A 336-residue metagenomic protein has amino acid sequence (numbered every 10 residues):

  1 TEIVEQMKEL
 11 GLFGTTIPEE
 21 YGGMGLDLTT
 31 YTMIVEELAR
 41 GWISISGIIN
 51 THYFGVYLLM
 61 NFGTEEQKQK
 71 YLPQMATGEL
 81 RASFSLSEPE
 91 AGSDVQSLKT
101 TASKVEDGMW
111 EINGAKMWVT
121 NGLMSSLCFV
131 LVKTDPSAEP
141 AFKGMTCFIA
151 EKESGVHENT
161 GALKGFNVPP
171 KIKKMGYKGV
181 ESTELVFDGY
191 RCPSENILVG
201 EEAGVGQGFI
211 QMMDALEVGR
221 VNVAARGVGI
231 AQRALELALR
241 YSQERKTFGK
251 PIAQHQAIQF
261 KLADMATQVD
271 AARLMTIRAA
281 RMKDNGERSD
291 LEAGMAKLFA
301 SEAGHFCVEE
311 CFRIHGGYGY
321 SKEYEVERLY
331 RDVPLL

Functional and structural regions predicted by a protein language model:
T1-S46, N50, F54, F62-Q67 (+6 more regions): Alpha-helical interface subdomain recognition
G23, S93, N159-A162, N196-E202: Cytochrome P450 core scaffold surrounding the K-helix E-X-X-R motif and the conserved "meander" helix-loop region
F62-T64, V105-G108, K133-S137, K152-G155 (+1 more regions): Short loop segments at secondary-structure junctions
M75, E90-S93, W118-N121, A138-E139 (+1 more regions): Short Gly/Pro-enriched turn/cap motifs at secondary-structure boundaries
G78-L86: A short, Trp-centered hydrophobic/proline-enriched beta-strand micro-motif
S83, K99-T101, L127-L131, C147-I149 (+2 more regions): Conserved hydrophobic/aromatic beta-strand scaffold that supports enzyme active sites
M109, N113-N167: A short core secondary-structure module
V156-G189: Flexible, small-/acidic-enriched active-site or ligand-binding loops
